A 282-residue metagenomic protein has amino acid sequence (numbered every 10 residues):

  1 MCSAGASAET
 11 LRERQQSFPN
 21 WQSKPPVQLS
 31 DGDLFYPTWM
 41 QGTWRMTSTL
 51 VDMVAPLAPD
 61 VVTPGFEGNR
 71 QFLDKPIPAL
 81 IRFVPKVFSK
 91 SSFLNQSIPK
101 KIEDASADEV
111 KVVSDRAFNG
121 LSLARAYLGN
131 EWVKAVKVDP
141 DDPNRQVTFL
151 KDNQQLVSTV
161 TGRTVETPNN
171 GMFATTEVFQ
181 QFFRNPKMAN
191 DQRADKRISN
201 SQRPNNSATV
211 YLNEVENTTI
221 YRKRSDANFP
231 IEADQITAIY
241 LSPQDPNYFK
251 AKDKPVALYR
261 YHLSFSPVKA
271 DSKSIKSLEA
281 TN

Functional and structural regions predicted by a protein language model:
S3-G5: N-terminal signal peptide c-region/cleavage motif recognized by signal peptidases
T10-W39, M46-N282: Soluble ligand-binding/transfer domains with enclosed cavities or grooves
